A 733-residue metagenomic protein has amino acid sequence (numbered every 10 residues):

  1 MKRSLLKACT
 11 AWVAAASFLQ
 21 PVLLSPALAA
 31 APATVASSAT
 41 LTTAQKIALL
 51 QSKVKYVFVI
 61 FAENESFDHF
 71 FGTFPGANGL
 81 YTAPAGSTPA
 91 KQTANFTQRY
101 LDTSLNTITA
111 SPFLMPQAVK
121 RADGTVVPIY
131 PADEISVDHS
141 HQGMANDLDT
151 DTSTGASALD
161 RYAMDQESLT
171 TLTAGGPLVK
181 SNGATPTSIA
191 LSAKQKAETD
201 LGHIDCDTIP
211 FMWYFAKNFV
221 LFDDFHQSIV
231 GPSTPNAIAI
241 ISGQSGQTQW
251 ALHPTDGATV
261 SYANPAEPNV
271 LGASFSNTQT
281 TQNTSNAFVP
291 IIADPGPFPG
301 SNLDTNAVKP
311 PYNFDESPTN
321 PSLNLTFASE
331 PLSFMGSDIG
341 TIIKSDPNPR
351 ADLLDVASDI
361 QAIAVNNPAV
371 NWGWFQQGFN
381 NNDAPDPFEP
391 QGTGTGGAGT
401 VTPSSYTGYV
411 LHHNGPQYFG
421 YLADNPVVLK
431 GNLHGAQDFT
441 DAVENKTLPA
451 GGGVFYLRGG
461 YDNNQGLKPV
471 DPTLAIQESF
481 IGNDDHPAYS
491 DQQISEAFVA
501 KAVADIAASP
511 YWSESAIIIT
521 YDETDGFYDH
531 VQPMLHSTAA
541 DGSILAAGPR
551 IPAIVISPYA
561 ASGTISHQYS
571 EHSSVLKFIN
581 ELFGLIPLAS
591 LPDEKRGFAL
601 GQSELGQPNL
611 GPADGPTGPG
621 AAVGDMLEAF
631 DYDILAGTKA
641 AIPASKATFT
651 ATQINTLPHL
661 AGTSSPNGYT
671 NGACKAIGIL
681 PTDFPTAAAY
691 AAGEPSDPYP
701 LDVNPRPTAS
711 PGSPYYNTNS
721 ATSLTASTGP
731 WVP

Functional and structural regions predicted by a protein language model:
M1-W12, V22: Bacterial N-terminal signal peptides that target proteins for export
A16-L28: C-terminal segment of classical bacterial N-terminal signal peptides
L28-P733: N-terminal pro-sequences and low-complexity stem/linker regions of secreted or lumenal proteins
